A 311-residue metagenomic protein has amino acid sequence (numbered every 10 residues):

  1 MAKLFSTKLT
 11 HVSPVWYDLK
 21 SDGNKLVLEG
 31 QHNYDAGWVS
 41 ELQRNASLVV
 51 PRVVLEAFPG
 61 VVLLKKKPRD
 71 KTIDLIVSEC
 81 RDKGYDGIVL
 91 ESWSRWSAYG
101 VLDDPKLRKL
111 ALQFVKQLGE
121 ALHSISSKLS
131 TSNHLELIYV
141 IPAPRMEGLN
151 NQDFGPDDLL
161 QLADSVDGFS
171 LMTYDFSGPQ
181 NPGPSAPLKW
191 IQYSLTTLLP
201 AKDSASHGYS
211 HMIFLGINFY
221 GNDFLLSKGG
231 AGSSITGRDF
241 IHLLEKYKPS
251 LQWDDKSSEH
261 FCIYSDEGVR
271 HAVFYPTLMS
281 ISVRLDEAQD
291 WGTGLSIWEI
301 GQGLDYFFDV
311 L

Functional and structural regions predicted by a protein language model:
M1-S6, K65-R81, L149-L160, P276-E287: Short, acidic/polar
M1-S78: Glycan-recognition patch characteristic of GH18 chitinases/ENGases and related GlcNAc/peptidoglycan-binding proteins
K8-T10, N45-V49, G84-D86, N133-L135 (+3 more regions): Short, well-ordered coil/turn segments that N-cap beta-strands
V12, L90, F169, L215 (+2 more regions): Conserved, mostly hydrophobic/aromatic
D22-N33, D74, W96-Y247: Substrate-binding surface in catalytic domains of secreted glycosidases
P51-V53, Y139, L215, I297: Structural beta-sheet core signal
I217-L285: Glycan-binding loop/region signatures in secreted carbohydrate-active enzymes
S280-L311: Acidic/aromatic/glycine-rich contiguous surface patches that form carbohydrate-binding/processing clefts and analogous
